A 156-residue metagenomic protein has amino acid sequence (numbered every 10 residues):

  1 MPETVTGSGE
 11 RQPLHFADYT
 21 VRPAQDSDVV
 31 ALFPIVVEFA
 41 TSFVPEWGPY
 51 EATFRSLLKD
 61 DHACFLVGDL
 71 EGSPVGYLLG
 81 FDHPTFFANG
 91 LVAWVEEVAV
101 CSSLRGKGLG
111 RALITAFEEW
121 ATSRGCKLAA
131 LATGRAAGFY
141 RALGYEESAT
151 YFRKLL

Functional and structural regions predicted by a protein language model:
M1-S27: Conserved N-terminal entry element of GNAT/NAT acetyltransferase domains
Y19, S73-Y77, A93: Glycine-rich phosphate/pyrophosphate-binding loop shared by adenosine-nucleotide-utilizing enzymes
F33-R55: Conserved GNAT-fold acetyl-CoA-binding loop/helix
L57-V67, W94: A short helix-loop-beta-strand connector motif used in the catalytic cores of GNAT acetyltransferases and, in some
V67, S73-D82, A99: Conserved beta-strand in the GNAT
H83-V95, R105: A conserved beta-turn-beta hairpin within the catalytic core of GNAT-like acetyltransferases that forms part
L104, G108-A116: Conserved acetyl-CoA pyrophosphate-binding loop and the N-cap/start of the following alpha-helix in GNAT-like
R111, S123, K127, T133-K154: Conserved active-site alpha-helix within GNAT-family acetyltransferase domains
